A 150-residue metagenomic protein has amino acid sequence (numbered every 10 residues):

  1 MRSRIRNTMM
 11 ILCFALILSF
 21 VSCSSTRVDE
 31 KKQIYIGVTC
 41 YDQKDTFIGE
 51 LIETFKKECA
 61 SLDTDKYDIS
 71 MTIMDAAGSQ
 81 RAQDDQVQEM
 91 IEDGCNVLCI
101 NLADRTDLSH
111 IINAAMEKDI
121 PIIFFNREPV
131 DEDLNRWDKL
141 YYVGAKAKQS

Functional and structural regions predicted by a protein language model:
M1-M10: Bacterial N-terminal signal peptides that target proteins for export
R2, C23-S150: A residue-level marker of the well-folded mature domains of exported/periplasmic proteins
M10-F20: Bacterial N-terminal signal peptides
